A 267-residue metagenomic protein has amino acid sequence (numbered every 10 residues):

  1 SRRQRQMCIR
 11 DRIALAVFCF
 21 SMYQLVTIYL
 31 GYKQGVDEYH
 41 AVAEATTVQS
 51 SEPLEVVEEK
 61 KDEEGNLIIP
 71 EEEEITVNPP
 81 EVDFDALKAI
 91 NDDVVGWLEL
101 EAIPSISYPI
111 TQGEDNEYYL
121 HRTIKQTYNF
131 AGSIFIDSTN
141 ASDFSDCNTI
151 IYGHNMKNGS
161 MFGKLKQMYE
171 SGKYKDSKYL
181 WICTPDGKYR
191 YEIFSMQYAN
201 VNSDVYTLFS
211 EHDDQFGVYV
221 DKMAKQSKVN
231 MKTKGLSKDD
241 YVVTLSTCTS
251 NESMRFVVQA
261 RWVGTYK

Functional and structural regions predicted by a protein language model:
S1, R12-M22: Mixed-charge, low-complexity intrinsically disordered regions
Q4-I9: Short, small-residue-biased leader/transition segments that mark boundaries at the very start of proteins
R10-I13, V82: A short N-terminal beta->alpha junction/helix N-cap motif
F18-K267: Solvent-exposed, non-transmembrane regions of membrane-associated and secreted proteins
